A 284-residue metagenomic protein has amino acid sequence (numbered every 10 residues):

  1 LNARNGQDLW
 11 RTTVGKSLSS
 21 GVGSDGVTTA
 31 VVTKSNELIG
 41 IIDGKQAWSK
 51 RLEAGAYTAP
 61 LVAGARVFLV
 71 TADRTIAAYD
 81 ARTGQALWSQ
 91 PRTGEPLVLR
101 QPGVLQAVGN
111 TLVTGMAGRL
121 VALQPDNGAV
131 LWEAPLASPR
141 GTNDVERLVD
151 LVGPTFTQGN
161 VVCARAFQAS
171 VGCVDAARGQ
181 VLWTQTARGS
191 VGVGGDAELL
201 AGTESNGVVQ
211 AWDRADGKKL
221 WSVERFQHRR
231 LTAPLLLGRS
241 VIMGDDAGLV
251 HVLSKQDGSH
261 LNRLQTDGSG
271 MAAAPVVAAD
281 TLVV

Functional and structural regions predicted by a protein language model:
N2-N5, I42-K45, D80-G84, P125-G128 (+3 more regions): Short loop/turn segments that connect beta-strands within beta-propeller blades
D8-D25, A47-A63, A86-G109, E133-T157 (+3 more regions): Extracytoplasmic beta-rich repeat domains
T28-A30, Q180-T184, G192-Q210: Acidic (E/D-rich), amphipathic helical modules within compact regulatory domains
T33-K34, T71-A72, G115-A117, A166-F167 (+2 more regions): Structural signature of WD-repeat beta-propellers
L199-R214, K218-V252: Loop/turn-rich, solvent-exposed surfaces of beta-rich toroidal or solenoidal domains
E204, D245-G248, L253-V284: Hydrophilic extracytoplasmic domains
